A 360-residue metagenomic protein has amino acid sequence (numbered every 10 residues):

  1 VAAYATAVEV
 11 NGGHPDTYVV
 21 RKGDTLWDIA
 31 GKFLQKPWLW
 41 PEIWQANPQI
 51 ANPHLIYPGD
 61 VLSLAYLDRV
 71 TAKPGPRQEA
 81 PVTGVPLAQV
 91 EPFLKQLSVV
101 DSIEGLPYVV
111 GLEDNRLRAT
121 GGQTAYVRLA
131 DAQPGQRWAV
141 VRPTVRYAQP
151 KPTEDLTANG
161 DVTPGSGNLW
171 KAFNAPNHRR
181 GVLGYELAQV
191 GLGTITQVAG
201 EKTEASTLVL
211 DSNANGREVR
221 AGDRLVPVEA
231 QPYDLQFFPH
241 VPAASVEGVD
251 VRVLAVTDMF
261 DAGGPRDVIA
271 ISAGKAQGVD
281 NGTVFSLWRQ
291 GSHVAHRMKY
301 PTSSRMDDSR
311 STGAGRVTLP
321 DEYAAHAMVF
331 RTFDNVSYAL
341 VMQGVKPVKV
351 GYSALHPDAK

Functional and structural regions predicted by a protein language model:
V1-K360: Surface-exposed, polar/charged interaction patches used for macromolecular assembly or partner binding
